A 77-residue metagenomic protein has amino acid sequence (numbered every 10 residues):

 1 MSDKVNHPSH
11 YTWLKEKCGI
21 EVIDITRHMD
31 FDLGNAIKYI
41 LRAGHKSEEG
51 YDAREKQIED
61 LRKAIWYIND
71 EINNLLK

Functional and structural regions predicted by a protein language model:
M1-K77: Intrinsically disordered, low-complexity regulatory regions that flank transcription factor DNA-binding cores
